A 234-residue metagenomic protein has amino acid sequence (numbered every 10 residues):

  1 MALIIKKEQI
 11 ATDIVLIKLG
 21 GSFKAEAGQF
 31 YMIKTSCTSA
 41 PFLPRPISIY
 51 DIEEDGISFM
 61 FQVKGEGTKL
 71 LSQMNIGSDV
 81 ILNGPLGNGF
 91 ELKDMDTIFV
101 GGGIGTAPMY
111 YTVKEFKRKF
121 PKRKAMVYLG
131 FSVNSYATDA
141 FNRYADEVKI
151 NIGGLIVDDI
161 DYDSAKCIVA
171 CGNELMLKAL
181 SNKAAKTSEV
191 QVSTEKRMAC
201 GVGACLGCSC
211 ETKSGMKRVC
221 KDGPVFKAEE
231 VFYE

Functional and structural regions predicted by a protein language model:
M1-I76: Ferredoxin-reductase
I33, I81-N83, C210: A generic structural signal for residues embedded in beta-strands
S36-T38, P85, K213: Short, surface-exposed secondary-structure boundary micro-motifs
S39-I47, G87-M95, C220: Short, Lys/Arg- and Gly-enriched loop/turn segments at beta-strand edges
E66-A199: FNR/FR-type flavoprotein reductase catalytic core
L175, E195-P224: Local cysteine-cluster metal-coordination motifs and their immediate loop/turn environment, predominantly Fe-S cluster
K221-E234: Short microdomains enriched in Cys/His and/or Lys/Arg
